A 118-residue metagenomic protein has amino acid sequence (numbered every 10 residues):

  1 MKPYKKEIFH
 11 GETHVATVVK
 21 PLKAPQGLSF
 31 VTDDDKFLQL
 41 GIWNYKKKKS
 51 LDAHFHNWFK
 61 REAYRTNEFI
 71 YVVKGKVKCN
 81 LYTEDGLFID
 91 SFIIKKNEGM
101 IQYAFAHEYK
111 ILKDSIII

Functional and structural regions predicted by a protein language model:
M1-I42: A short, N-terminal "cap"/entry segment at the start of jelly-roll beta-barrel domains of the cupin/DSBH fold
I42, F69, E108: Short, surface-exposed charged micro-motifs
I42-Y64: Conserved short histidine dyad/triad with adjacent acidic residue
K46-K47, R65-Y82: Glycine- and acidic-residue-biased ligand/ion/polar-headgroup-sensing regions
S50-D52, W58-F59, K78, E98-E108: Histidine-centered metal-chelating micro-motifs
T83-A104: Short acidic-glycine-tyrosine-enriched beta hairpin
K95-K96, A104-I118: Ligand-binding loop in jelly-roll beta-barrel domains
